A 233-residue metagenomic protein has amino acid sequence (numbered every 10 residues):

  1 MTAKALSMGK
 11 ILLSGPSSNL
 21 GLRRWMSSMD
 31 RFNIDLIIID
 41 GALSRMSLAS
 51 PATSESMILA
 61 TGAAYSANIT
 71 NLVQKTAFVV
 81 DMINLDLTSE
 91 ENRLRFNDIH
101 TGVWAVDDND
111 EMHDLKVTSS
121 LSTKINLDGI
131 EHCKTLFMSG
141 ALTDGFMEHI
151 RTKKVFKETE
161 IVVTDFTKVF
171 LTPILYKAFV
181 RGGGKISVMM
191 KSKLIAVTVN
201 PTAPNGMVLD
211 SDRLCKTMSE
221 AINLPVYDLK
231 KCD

Functional and structural regions predicted by a protein language model:
M1-D233: Flexible phosphate-sensing "switch/lid" loops adjacent to ATP/NTP-binding sites across phosphate-transfer
